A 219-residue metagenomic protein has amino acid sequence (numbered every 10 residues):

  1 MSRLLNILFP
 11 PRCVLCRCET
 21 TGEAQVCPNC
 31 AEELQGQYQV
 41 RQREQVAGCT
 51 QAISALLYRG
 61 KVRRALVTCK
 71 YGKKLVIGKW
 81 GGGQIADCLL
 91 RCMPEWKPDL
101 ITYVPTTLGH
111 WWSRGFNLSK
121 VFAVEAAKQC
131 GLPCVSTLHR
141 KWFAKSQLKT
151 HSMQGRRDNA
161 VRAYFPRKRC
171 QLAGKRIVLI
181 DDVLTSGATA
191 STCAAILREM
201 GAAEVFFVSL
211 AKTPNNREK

Functional and structural regions predicted by a protein language model:
M1-K219: Glycine-rich phosphate/pyrophosphate-handling loop used in enzymes and phosphotransfer proteins
